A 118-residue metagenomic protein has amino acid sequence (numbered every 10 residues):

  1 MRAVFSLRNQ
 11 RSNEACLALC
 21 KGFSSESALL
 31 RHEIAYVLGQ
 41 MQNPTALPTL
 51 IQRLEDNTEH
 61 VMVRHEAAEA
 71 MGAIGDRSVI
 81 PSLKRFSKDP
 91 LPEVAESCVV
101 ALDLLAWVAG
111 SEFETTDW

Functional and structural regions predicted by a protein language model:
M1-R11: Alpha-helical segment of the N-proximal tetratricopeptide repeat
S6, V37, A70-A73, A101-L104 (+1 more regions): Core register positions within helices of long alpha-helical scaffolds
S12-S24, N43-E55, D76-K88, A109-W118: Amphipathic alpha-helical scaffolding segments comprising HEAT/armadillo-like alpha-solenoid repeats
E26-S27, T58-H60, P90-L91: Short inter-helical turns and helix N-cap capping residues of alpha-solenoid HEAT/ARM repeat scaffolds
L29-P44: Helix-adjacent hinge/juxtasegments
S78-L104: Preference for long, well-ordered alpha-helical segments
